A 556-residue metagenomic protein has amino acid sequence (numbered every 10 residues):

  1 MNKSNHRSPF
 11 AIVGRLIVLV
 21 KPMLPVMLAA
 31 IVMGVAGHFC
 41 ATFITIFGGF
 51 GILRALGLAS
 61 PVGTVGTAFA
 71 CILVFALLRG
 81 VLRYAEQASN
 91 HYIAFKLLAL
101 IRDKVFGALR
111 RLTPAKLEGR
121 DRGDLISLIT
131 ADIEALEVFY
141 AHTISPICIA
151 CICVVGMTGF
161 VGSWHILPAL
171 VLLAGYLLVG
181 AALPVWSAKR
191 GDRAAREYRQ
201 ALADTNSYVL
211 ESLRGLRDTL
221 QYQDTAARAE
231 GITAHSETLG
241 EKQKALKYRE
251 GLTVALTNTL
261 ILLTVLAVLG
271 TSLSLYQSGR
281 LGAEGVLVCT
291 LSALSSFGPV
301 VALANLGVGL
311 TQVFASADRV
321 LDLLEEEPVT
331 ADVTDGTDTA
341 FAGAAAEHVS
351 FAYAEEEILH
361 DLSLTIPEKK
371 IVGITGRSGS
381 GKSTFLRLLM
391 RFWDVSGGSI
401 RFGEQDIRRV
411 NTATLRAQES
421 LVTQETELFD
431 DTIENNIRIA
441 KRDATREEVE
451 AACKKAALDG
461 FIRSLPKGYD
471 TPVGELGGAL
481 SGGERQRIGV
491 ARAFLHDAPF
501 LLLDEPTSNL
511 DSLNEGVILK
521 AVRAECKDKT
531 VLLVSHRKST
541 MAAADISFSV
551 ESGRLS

Functional and structural regions predicted by a protein language model:
M1-C40, P61-T67, E86, N90 (+11 more regions): Membrane-integrated ABC transporters
N2-R7, S89, F95, D103-S127 (+6 more regions): Short intracellular "coupling" helices and adjacent cytoplasmic loop segments at the cytosolic face of multi-pass
I17-P25, R111-A115, A131-Y140, I144 (+11 more regions): An intracellular "coupling" helix at the cytosolic face of ABC transporter transmembrane type-1 domains
P22, V26-F39, H142-E197, G270-L281: Transmembrane helices of ABC transporter permease
M27-L82, G162-L167, A283: Transmembrane helix-loop-helix hairpins at lipid-water interfaces of multipass membrane proteins, especially the type-1
V35-F43, L77-Y84, F139, T143-V155 (+4 more regions): Hydrophobic alpha-helical transmembrane bundles that constitute the permease/transmembrane domains of multi-pass
L220-D224, Y248, S296-E325: Cytosolic ends of transmembrane helices, especially the final helix of ABC transmembrane type-1 domains
T339-S556: ABC-type nucleotide-binding domain
